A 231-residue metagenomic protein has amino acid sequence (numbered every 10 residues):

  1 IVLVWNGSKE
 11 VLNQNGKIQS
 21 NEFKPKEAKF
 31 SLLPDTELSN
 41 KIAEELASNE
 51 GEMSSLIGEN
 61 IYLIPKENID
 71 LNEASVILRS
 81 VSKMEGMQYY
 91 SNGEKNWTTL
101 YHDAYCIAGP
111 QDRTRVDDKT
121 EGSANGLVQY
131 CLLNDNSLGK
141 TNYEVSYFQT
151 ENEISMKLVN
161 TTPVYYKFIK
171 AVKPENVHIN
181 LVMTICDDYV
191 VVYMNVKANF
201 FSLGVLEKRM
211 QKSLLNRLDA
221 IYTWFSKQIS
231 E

Functional and structural regions predicted by a protein language model:
I1-N136: Hydrophobic ligand-binding cavity/cleft-lining segments
V81-M84, C186, W224, Q228: Structured segments of extracytoplasmic/periplasmic soluble domains in secreted or envelope-associated proteins
G126, Y130-E153: Short, solvent-exposed, low-complexity loop/linker segments
D135-N136, Q149-E151, N160-V164, M183-D187 (+1 more regions): Beta-strand elements of well-folded, non-transmembrane domains
Y143-N180: Hydrophobic-ligand binding "helix-grip"
L158-N160, S202, S230: Beta-strand-enriched cores of mature, soluble protein domains
F168-E207: Beta-strand/loop substructures that line and gate deep hydrophobic ligand-binding cavities in soluble
L206-E231: A conserved amphipathic terminal alpha-helix motif
